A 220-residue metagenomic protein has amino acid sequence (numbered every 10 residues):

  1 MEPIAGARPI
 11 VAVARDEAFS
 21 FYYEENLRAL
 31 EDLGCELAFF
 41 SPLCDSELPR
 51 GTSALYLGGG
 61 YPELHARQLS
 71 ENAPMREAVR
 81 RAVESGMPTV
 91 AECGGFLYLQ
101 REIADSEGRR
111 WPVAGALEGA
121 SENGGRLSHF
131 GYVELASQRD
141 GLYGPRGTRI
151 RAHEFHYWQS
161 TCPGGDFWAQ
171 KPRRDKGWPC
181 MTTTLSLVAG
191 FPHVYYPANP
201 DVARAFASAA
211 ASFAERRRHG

Functional and structural regions predicted by a protein language model:
M1-R8, S121-G220: Amide-donor transfer/coupling interface in amidating biosynthetic enzymes
P9-N72, E77-A82: Phosphate-binding active sites in nucleotide-utilizing proteins
I10, L37-A38, S53-A54, M87-P88 (+3 more regions): Structural motif
D16-F19, C44-D45, Y61-E63, F96-L97 (+5 more regions): Short, glycine-/Ser/Thr-/acidic-enriched flexible segments
L33, S85-G86, L185: Structured helix-beta-strand junction loops
L55, E92, A114, F155 (+1 more regions): Hydrophobic, well-ordered secondary-structure elements that form the walls of internal hydrophobic environments
L57-Y61, G95, L185-V188: Short acidic (Asp/Glu) and glycine-rich catalytic loops that position anionic groups and cofactors
P62-G141: Cysteine-nucleophile active-site neighborhood
